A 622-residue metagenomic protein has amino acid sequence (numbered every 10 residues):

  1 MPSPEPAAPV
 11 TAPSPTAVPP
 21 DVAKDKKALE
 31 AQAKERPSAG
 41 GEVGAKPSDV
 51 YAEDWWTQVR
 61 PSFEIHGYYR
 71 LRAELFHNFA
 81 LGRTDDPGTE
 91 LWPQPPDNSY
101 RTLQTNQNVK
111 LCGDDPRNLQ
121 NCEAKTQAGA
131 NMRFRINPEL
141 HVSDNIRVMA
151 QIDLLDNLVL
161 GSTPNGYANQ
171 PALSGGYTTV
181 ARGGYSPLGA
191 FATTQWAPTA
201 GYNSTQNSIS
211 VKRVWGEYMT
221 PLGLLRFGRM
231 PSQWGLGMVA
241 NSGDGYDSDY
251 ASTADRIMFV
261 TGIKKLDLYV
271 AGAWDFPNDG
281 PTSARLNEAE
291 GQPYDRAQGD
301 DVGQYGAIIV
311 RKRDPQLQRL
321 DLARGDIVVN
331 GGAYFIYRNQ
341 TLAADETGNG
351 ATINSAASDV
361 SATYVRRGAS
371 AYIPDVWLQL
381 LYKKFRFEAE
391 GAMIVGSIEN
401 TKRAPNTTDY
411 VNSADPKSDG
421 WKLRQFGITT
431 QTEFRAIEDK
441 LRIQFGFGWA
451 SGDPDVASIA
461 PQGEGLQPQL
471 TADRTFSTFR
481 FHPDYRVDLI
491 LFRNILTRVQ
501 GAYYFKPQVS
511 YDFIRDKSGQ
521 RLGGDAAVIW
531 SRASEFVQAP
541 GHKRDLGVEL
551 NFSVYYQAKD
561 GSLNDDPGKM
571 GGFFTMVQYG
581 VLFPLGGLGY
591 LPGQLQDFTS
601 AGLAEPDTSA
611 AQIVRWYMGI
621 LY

Functional and structural regions predicted by a protein language model:
M1-Q127, R135-H141, Q151, N165-Y167 (+2 more regions): N-terminal periplasmic/intermembrane-space "pro-region" immediately following the signal or transit peptide
V43-I65, H77-N78, E139-V148, M219-G223 (+6 more regions): Short loop/turn motifs that connect adjacent beta-strands in outer-membrane beta-barrel proteins
L81-C122, G161-A200, G280-A297, T341-R366 (+4 more regions): Solvent-exposed loop segments that connect transmembrane elements
K125-P281, R311, R319-D321, L423-H482 (+1 more regions): Outer membrane beta-barrel
L222, N241-A460, F505-P507, D512 (+4 more regions): Signature for the C-terminal beta-barrel architecture of outer-membrane proteins
A450, T478-F492, L496-K506: Extended repeat-based solenoid scaffolds, especially LRR ectodomains and other repeat-derived architectures
V499-Y504, K517, A533-E535, I620: C-terminal functional modules
N564-Y622: Predominantly the C-terminal beta-signal and adjacent terminal strand-loop region of outer-membrane beta-barrel
